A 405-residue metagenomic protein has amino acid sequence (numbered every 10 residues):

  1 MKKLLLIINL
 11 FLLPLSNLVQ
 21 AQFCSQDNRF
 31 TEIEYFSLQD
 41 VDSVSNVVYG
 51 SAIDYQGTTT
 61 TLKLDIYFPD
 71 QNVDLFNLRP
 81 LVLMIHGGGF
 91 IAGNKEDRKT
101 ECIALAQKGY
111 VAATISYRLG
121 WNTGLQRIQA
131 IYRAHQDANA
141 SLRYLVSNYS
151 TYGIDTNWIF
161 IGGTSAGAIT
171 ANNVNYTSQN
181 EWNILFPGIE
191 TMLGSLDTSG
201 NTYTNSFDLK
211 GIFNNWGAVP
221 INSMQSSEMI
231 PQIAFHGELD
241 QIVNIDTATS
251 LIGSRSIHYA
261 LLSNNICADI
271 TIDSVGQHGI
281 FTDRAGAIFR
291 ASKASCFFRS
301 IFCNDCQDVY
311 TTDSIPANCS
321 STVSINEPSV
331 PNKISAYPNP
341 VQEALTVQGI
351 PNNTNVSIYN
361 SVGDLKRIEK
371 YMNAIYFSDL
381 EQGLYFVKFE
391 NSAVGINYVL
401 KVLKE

Functional and structural regions predicted by a protein language model:
F23-F76: N-terminal cap/lid segment of alpha/beta-hydrolase-fold proteins
N77-G87: Short beta-strand element of the alpha/beta-hydrolase
E96-T114: Short amphipathic alpha-helix adjacent to the substrate-entry channel of hydrolases
I128-S150: Alpha/beta-hydrolase active-site loop
R143-E228: Primarily recognizes the serine-hydrolase "nucleophile elbow" in alpha/beta-hydrolase and SGNH/GDSL folds
A234-H236, D240: Short beta-strand/loop motif that positions the catalytic acidic residue of the alpha/beta-hydrolase fold
N264, C306-Y337, T354: Residue-level detector of functionally pivotal "anchor" positions at catalytic/ligand-binding pockets or at interdomain
P328-E405: C-terminal outer-membrane/trafficking sorting elements
